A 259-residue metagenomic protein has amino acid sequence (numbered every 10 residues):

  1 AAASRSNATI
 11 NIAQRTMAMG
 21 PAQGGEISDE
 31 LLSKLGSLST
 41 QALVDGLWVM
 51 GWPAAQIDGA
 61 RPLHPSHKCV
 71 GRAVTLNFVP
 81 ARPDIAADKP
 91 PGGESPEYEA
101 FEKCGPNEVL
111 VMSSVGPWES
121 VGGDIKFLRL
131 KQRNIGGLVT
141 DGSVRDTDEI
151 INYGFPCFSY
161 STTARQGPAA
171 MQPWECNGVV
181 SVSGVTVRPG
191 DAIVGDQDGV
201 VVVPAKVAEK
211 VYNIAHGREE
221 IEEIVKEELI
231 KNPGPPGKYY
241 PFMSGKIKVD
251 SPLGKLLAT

Functional and structural regions predicted by a protein language model:
A1-R15: N-terminal mitochondrial targeting presequence
I12-P189, V202-T259: Feature captures the catalytic cores and cofactor-binding loops of soluble hydro-lyases/lyases that act on carboxylate
D196-Q197: Short acidic-glycine loop/turn motifs at beta-strand connectors
